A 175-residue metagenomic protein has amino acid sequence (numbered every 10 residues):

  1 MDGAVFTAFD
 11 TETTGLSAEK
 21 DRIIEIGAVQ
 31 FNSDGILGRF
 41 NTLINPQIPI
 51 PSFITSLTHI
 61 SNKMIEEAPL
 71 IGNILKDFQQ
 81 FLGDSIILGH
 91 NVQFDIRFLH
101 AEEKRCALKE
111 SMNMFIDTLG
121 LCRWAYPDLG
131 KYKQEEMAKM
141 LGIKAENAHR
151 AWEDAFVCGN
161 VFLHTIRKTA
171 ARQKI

Functional and structural regions predicted by a protein language model:
M1-D2, N160-I175: Acidic two-metal-ion nuclease catalytic site recognized across multiple nuclease folds, prominently DnaQ/RNase D-T
D2-N113, P127-H149: Conserved non-catalytic scaffold segment of RNase H-like nuclease domains
L82, E103, C122, F162-I166: Hydrophobic residues within well-ordered, non-membrane alpha-helices that form the packing/core of soluble catalytic
M112-C122: A short, structured active-site edge motif that brings together acidic residues
R150-H164: Acidic, divalent-metal-coordinating active-site segment for phosphoryl/phosphodiester hydrolysis, typified by short
